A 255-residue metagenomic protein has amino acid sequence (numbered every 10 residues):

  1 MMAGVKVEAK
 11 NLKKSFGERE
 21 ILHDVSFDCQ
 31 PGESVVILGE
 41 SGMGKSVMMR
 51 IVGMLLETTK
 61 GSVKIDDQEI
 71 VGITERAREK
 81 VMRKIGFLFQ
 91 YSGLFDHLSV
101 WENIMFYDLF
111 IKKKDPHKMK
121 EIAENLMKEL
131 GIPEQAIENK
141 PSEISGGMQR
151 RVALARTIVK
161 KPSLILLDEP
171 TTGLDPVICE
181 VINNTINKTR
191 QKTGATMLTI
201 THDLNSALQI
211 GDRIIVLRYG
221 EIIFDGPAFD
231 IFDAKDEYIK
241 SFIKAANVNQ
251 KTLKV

Functional and structural regions predicted by a protein language model:
G53: Helix-to-loop junction immediately C-terminal to a conserved catalytic motif
H117-Q135: Conserved ABC ATPase "signature" region
K140-I144, M148: Conserved ABC ATPase signature
K161: Conserved catalytic motifs of ABC-family nucleotide-binding domains
I165-D168: Catalytic Walker B motif of ABC-type/P-loop ATPase nucleotide-binding domains
